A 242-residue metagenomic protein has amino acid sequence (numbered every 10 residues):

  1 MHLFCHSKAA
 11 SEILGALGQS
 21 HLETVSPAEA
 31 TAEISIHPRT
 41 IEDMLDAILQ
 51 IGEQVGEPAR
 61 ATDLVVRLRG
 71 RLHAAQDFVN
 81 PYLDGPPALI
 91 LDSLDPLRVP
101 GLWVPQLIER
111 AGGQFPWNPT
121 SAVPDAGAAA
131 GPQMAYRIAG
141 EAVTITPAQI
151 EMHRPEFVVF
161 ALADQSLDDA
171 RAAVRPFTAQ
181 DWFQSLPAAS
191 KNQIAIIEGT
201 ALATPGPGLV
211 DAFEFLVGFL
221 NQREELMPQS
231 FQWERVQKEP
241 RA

Functional and structural regions predicted by a protein language model:
M1-E42, T62, V66-V210, Q222-A242: Binding-cleft/active-site segments that stabilize strongly anionic ligands or cofactors
L45-D63: Helix-enriched interaction subdomains in cytosolic or periplasmic regions, typified by TIR/SEFIR signaling/NADase cores
I48-G52, G208-V217: Short, surface-exposed amphipathic charged segments that create phosphate/polyanion-binding patches used for binding
Q54, F215-L226: C-terminal alpha-helix
